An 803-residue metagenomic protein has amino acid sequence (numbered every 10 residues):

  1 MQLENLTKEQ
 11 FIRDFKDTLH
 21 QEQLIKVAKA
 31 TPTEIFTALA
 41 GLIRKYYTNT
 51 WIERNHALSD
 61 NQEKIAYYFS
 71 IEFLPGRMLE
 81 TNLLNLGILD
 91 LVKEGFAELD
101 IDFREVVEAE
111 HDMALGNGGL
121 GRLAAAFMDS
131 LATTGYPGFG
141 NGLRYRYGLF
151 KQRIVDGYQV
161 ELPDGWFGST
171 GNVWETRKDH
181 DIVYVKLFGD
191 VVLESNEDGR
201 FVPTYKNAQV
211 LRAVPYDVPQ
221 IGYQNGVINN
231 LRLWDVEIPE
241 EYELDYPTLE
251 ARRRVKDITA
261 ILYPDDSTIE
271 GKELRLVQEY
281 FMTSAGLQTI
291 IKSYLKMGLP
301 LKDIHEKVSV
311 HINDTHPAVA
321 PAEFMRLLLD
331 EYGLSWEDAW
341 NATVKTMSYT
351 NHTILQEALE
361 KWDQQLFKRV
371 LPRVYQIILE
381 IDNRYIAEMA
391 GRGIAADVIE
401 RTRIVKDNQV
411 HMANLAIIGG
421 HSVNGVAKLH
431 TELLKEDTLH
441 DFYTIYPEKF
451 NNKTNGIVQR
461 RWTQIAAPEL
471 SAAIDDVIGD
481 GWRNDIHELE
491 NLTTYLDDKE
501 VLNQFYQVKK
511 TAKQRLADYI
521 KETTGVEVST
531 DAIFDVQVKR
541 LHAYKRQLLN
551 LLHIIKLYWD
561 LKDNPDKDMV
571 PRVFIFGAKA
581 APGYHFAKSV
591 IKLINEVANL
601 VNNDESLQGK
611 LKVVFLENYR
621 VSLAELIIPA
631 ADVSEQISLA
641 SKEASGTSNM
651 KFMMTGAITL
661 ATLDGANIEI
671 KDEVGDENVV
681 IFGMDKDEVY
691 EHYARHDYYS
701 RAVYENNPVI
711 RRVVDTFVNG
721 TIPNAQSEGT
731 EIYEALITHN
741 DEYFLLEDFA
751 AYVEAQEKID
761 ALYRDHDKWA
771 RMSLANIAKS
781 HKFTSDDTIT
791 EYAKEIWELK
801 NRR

Functional and structural regions predicted by a protein language model:
M1-R803: A conserved ligand/cofactor-binding region detector
